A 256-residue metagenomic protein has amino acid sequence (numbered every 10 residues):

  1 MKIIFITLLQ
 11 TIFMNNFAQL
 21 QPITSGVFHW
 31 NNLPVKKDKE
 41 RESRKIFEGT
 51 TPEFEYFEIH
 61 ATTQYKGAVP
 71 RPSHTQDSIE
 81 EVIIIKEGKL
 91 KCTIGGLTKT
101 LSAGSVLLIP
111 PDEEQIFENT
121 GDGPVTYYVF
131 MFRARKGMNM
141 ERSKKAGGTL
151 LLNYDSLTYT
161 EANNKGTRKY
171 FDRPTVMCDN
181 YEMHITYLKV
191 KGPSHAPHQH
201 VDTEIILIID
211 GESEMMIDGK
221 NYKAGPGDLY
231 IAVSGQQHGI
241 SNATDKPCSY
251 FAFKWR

Functional and structural regions predicted by a protein language model:
M1-Q21: Bacterial Sec-dependent N-terminal signal peptides
F17-E58, K66, P72, R135-Y181: A short, N-terminal "cap"/entry segment at the start of jelly-roll beta-barrel domains of the cupin/DSBH fold
A61-Q64, T75-C92, F132, I185-K189 (+1 more regions): Short, conserved beta-strand element in jelly-roll/cupin
A68-P72, K91, V106-L107, P111-F117 (+4 more regions): Histidine-centered metal-chelating micro-motifs
K89, T98, E114, P124 (+4 more regions): Structural motif
G96-P111, G219-G235: Short acidic-glycine-tyrosine-enriched beta hairpin
P111-G137, S234-R256: Ligand-binding loop in jelly-roll beta-barrel domains
